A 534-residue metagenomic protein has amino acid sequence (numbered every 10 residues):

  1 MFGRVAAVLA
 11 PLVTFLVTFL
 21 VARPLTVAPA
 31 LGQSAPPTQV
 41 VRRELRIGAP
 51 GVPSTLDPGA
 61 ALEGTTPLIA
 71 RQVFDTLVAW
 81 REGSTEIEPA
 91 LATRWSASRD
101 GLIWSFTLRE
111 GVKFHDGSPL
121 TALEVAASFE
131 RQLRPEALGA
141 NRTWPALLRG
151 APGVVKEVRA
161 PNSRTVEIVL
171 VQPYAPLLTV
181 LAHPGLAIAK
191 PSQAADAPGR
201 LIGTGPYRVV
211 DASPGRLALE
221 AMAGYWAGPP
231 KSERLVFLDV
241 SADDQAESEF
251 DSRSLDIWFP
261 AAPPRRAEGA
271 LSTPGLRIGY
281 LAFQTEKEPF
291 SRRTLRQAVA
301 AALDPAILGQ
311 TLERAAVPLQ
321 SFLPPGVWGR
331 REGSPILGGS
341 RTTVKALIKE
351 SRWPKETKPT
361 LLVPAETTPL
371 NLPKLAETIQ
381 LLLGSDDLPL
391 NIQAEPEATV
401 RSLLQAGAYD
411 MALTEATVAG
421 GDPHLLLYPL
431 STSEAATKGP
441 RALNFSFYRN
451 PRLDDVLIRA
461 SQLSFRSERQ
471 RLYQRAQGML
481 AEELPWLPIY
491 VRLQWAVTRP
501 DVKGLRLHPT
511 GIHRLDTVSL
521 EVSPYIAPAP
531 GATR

Functional and structural regions predicted by a protein language model:
T38, P389-V400, Q405, P429-R499 (+2 more regions): Extracytoplasmic/peripheral linker and loop segments enriched in polar/acidic and small residues with frequent Thr/Pro
I47, P214, E350-A419: Ligand/substrate-recognition segments at binding pockets and active sites
G48-R99, E130, R200-G203: N-terminal lobe/hinge region of extracytoplasmic solute-binding protein
R81-E82, Q172-R234, S241-Q245, T342 (+2 more regions): Gly/Pro-rich hinge or "lid" segments in bacterial periplasmic/extracellular proteins
T93-A140, E167, E249, P289-S291: Aromatic- and charge-enriched surface segment that lines or borders ligand/interaction sites
T107, R142-P191: Surface-exposed binding/hinge segments that line and control ligand-binding clefts or catalytic entry sites
S291-L381, R475, P524-A532: Append "and occasionally in soluble cytosolic enzymes with long acidic Gly/Pro-rich linkers
A496-R534: Long beta-strand-rich cores associated with HINT superfamily self-processing modules
